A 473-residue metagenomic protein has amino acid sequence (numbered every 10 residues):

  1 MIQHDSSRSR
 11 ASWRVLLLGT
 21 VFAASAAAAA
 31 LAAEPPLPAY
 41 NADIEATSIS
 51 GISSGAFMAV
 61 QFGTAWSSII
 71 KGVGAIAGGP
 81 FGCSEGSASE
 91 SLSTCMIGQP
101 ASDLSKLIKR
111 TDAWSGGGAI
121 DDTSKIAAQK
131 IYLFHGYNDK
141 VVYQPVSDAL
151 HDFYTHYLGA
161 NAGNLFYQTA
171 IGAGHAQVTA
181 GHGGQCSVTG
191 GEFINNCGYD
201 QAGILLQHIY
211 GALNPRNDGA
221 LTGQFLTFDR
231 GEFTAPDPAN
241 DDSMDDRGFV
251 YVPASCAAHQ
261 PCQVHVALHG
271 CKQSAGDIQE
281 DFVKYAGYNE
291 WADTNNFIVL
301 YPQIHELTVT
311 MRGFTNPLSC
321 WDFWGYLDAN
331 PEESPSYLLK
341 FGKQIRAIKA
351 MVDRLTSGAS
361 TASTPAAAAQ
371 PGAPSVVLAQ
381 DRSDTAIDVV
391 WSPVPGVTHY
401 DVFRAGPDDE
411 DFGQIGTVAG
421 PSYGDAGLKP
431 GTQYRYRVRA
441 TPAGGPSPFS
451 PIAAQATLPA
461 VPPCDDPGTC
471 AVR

Functional and structural regions predicted by a protein language model:
P36, S84-C95, A180-G190, Q273-F282 (+1 more regions): Cap/lid segment of the alpha/beta-hydrolase catalytic domain
D43-A88, N214: Primarily recognizes the serine-hydrolase "nucleophile elbow" in alpha/beta-hydrolase and SGNH/GDSL folds
C83-H156, L205, V252, A257-A258: The feature captures the conserved acid-bearing segment of alpha/beta-hydrolase catalytic domains
I97-W114, A212-H259, Y337: N-terminal cap/lid segment of alpha/beta-hydrolase-fold proteins
Q260-G270: Short beta-strand element of the alpha/beta-hydrolase
P365-G396, P430, P442-R473: Pro/Thr/Ser/Gly-rich low-complexity, intrinsically disordered linker/stalk tracts
D401-G431, A443-A453: Recognizes extended acidic, P/S/T-rich segments that occur within or adjacent to Ig-like beta-sandwich modules
